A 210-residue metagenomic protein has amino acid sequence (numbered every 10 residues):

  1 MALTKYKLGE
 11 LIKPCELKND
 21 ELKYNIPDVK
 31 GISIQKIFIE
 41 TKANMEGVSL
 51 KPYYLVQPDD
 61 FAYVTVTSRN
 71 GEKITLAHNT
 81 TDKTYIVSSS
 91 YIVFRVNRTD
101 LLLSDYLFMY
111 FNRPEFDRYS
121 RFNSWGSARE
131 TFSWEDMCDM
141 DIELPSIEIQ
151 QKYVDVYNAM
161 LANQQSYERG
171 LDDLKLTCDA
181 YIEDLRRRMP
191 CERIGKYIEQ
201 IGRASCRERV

Functional and structural regions predicted by a protein language model:
M1-N19, D141-R203: Non-catalytic DNA-recognition/assembly elements of restriction-modification systems
M1-N44, S49-P52, T65-V66, N70-E72 (+1 more regions): Low-complexity, Lys/Gly-biased intrinsically disordered segments
P58, A62-N112: A short beta-sheet element
A77-N79, N123-G126: Short amphipathic beta-strand starts and helix->beta connectors
T84-S90, W125-Q151: A short glycine-rich beta-alpha junction/loop motif
F116: Internal, well-ordered alpha/beta segment that forms a basic, Gly-enriched binding/recognition surface
